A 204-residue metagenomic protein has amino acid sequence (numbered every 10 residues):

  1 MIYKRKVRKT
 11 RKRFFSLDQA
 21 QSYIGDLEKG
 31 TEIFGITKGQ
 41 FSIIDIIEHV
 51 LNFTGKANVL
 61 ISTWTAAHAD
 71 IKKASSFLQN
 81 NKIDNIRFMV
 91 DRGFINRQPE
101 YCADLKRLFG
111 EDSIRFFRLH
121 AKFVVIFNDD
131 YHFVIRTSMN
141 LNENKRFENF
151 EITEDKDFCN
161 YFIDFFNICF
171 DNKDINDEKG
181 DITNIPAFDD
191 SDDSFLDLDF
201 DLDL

Functional and structural regions predicted by a protein language model:
M1-L204: PLD/PLD-like phosphodiesterase catalytic module centered on the HKD motif
